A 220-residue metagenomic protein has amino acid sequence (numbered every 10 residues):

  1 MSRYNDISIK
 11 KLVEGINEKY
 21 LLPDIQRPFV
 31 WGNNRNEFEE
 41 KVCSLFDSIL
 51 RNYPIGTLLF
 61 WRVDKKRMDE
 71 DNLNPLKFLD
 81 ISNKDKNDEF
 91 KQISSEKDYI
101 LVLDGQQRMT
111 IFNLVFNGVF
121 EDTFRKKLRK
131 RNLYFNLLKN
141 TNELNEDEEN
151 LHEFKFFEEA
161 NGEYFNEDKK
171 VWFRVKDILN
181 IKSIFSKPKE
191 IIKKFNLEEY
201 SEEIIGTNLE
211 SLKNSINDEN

Functional and structural regions predicted by a protein language model:
S2-K10, E18, P23-P28, N33 (+1 more regions): Basic- and aromatic-enriched surface patches that contact anionic nucleotides/nucleic acids
E14: Gly/serine-rich nucleotide phosphate-binding loop at the start of the catalytic core of nucleotide/ADP-ribose-handling
N36: Conserved phosphate-coordination/catalytic loops
E39-K41, I49: N-terminal low-complexity or amphipathic/hydrophobic leaders
